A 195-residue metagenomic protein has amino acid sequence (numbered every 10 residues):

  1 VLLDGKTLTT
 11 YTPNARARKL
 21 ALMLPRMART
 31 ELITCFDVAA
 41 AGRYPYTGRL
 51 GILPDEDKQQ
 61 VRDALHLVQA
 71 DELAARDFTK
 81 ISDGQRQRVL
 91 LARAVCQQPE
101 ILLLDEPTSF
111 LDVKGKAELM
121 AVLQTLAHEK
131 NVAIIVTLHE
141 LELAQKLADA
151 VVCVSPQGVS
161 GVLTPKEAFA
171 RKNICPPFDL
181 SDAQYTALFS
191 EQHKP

Functional and structural regions predicted by a protein language model:
L2-A15: ABC ATPase NBD Q-loop/coupling interface
A40, D55-L73: Conserved ABC ATPase "signature" region
D77-I81, Q85: Conserved ABC ATPase signature
Q98: Conserved catalytic motifs of ABC-family nucleotide-binding domains
L102-D105: Catalytic Walker B motif of ABC-type/P-loop ATPase nucleotide-binding domains
L138-H139: H-loop/switch region of ABC-family ATPase nucleotide-binding domains
Q157-Y185: Conserved beta-strand-loop-alpha-helix hinge in the C-terminal portion of ABC ATPase nucleotide-binding domains
